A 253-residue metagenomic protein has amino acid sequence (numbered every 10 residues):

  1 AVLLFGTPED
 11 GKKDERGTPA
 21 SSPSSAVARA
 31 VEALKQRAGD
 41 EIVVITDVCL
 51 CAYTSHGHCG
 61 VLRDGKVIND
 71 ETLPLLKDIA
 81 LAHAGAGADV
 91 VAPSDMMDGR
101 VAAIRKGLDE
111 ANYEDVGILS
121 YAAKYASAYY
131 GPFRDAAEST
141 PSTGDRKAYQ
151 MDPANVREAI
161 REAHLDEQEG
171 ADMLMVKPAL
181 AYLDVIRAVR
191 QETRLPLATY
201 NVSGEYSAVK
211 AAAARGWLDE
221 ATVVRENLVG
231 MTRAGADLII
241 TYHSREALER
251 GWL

Functional and structural regions predicted by a protein language model:
A1-L253: Alpha/beta enzyme core
